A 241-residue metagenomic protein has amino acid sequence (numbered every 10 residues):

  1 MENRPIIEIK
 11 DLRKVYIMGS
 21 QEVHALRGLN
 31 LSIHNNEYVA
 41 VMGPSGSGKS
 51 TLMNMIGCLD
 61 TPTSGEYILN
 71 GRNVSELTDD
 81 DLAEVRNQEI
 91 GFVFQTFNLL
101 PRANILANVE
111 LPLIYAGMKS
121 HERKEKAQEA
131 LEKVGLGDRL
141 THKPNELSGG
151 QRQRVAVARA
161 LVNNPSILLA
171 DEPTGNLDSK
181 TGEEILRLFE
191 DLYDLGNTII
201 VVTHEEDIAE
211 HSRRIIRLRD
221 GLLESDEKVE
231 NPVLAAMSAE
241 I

Functional and structural regions predicted by a protein language model:
E2, E129, P232-A236: Short A/G/S/P-biased low-complexity tracts
R4-L218: ABC family nucleotide-binding domain
L222-I241: Conserved beta-strand-loop-alpha-helix hinge in the C-terminal portion of ABC ATPase nucleotide-binding domains
